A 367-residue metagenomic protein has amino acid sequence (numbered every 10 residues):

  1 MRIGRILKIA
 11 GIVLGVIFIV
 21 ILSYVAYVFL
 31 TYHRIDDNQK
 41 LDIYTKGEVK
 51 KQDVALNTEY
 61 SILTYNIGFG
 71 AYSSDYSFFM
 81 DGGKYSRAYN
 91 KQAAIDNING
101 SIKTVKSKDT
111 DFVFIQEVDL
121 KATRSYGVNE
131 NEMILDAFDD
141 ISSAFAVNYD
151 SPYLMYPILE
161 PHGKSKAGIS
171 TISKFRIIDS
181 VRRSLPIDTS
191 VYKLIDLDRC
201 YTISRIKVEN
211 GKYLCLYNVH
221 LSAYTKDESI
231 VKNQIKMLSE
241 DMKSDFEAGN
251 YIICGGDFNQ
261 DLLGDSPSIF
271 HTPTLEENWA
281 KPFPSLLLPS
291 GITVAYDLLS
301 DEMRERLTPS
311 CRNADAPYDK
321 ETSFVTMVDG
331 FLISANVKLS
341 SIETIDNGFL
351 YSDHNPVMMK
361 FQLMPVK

Functional and structural regions predicted by a protein language model:
R2-A137, F145-Y156, E160-K166, P365-K367: N-terminal, active-site-proximal structural segment of metallo-dependent hydrolase catalytic domains
S61-I67, N97-G127, I172, S204 (+4 more regions): Active-site beta-strand/loop signature of hydrolases that rely on acidic residues for catalysis
K84-N90, V118-L120, L185-K193, H220-S229: Surface-exposed cleft-lining segments at the edges of enzyme active sites
D136-D139, K164-S180, D319, S323-K338 (+1 more regions): Conserved beta strand-loop-helix elements of the APE1-like EEP
D150-Y213, N218: A well-ordered secondary-structure block
K166-I169, L197-I203, V325-G330, D353-M358: Short hydrophobic/aromatic beta-strand or adjacent loop that forms the aromatic wall/cage of a ligand/substrate-binding
Y192-K193, A316-T322, D346-Y351: Short proline/glycine-enriched turn/loop segments at secondary-structure junctions
K226, I230-V328, I333-A335: Metal-dependent phosphoesterases centered on the DNase I-like endonuclease/exonuclease/phosphatase
